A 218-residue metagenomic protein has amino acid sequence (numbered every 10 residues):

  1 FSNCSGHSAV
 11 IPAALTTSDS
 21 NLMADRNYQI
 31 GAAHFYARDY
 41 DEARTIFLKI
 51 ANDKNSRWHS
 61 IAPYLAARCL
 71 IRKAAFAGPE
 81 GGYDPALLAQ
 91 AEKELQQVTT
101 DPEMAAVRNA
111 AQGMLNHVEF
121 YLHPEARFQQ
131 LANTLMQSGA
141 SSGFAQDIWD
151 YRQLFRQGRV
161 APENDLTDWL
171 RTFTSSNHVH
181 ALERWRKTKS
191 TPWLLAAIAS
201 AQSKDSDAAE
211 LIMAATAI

Functional and structural regions predicted by a protein language model:
F1-I218: Acidic, polar-rich low-complexity tracts and alpha-helical solenoid repeat scaffolds
